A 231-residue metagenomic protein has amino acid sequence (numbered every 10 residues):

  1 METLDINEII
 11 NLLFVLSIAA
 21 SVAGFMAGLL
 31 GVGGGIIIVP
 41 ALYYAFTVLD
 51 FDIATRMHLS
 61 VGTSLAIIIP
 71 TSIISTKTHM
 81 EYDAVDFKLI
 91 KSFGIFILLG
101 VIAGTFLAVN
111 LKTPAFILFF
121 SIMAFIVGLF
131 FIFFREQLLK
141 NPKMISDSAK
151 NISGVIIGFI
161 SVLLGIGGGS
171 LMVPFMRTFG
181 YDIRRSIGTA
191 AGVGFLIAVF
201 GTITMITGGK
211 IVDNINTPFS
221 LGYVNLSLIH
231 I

Functional and structural regions predicted by a protein language model:
E2-A54, L139-I197: Selected transmembrane alpha-helices and immediately adjacent juxtamembrane segments of polytopic inner-membrane
E2-I6, V109-T113, K210-L221: Membrane-interface helix termini and inter-helical loops of multi-pass transporters
E2-T3, I69-Y82, I122-I145: Transmembrane helix exit motif
I37-A84: Juxtamembrane transmembrane-helix termini in multi-pass membrane transport proteins
T63-A66, S92, F96, F119-I122 (+1 more regions): Hydrophobic core positions of alpha-helical segments in small-molecule transporters and transporter systems
G94-I102, T202: Hydrophobic/small/kink-forming positions within alpha-helical transmembrane segments of polytopic membrane proteins
I229-I231: Conserved small/polar residues in nucleotide/adenosyl-binding loops
